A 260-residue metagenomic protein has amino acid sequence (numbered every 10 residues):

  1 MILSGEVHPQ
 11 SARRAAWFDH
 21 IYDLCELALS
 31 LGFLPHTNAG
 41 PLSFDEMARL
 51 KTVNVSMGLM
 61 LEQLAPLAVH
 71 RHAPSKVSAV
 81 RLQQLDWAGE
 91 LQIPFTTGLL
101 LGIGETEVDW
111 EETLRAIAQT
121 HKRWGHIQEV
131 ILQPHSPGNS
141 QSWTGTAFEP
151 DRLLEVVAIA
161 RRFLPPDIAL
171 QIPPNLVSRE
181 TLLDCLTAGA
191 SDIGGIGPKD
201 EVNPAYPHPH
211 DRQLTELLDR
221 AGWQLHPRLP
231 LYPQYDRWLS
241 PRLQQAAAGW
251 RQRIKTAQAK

Functional and structural regions predicted by a protein language model:
M1-A88, P94-I103, W124-Q133, A169-I172: Core AdoMet radical
M1-L3, W110-T113: Conserved long hydrophobic alpha-helices within structured protein cores
A12-H20, H72-V80, E105-E112, G145-R152 (+1 more regions): Alpha-helix N-cap and loop-to-helix initiation/capping positions
L31, E111-K260: Auxiliary Fe-S-binding modules of radical SAM enzymes
L42, G102-E105, V177, V202: Glycine-/small-residue-rich active-site loops that bind phosphorylated ligands and cofactors
D45, V108, E180: Residues that form or flank phosphate/diphosphate-binding pockets in enzymes that use nucleotide phosphates
L67-V69, E105, S140, V202: Active-site-proximal flexible loops/turns
